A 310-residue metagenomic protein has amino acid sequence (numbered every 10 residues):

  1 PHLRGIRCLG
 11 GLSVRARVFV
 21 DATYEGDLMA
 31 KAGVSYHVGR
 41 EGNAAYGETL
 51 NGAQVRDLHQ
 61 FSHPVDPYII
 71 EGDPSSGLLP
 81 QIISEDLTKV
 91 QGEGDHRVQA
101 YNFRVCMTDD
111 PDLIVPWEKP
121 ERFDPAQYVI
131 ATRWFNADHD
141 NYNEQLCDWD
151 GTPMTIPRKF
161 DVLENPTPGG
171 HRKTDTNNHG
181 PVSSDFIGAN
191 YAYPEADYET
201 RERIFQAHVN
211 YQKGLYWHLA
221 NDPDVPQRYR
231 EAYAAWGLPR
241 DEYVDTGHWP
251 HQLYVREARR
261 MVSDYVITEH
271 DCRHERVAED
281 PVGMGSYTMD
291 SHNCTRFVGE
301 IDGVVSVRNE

Functional and structural regions predicted by a protein language model:
P1-H2: A conserved short coil-to-beta-strand element within the FAD-binding core of flavoproteins
G5-L9: Short beta-strand segments that buttress and anchor functional surface loops
G11-V18, A22-E310: Flavin (FAD/FMN)-binding glycine-rich loop and adjacent Rossmann-like elements that form
